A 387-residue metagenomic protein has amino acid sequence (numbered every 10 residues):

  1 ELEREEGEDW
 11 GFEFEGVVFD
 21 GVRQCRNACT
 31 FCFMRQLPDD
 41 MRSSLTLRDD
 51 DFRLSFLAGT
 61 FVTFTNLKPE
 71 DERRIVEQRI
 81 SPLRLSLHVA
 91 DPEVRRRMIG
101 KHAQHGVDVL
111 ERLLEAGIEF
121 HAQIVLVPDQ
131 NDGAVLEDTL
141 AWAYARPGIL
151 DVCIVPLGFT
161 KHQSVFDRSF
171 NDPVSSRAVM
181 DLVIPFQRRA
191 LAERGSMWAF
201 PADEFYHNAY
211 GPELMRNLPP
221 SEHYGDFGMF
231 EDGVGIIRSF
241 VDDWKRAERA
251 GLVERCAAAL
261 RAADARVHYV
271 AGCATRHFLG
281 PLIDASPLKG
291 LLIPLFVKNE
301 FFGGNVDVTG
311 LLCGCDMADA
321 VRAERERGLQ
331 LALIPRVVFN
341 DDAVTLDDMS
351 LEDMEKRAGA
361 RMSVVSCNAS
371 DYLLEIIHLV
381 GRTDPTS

Functional and structural regions predicted by a protein language model:
E1: N-terminal cofactor/phosphate-binding cores enriched in small/glycine residues, especially glycine-rich loops such as
R4-I149, G158-F186: Conserved Radical SAM active-site core
E6-E8, Y144, D151-C153, G158-S387: Auxiliary Fe-S-binding modules of radical SAM enzymes
